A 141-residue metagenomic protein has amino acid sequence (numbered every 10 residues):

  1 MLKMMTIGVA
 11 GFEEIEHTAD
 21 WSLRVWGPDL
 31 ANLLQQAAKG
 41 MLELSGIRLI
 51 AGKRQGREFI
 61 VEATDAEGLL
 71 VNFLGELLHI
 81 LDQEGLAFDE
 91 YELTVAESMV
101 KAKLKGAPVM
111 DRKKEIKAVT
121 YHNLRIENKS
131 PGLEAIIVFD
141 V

Functional and structural regions predicted by a protein language model:
L2-V141: N-terminal intrinsically disordered, cationic/polar leader segments that include organellar targeting peptides
